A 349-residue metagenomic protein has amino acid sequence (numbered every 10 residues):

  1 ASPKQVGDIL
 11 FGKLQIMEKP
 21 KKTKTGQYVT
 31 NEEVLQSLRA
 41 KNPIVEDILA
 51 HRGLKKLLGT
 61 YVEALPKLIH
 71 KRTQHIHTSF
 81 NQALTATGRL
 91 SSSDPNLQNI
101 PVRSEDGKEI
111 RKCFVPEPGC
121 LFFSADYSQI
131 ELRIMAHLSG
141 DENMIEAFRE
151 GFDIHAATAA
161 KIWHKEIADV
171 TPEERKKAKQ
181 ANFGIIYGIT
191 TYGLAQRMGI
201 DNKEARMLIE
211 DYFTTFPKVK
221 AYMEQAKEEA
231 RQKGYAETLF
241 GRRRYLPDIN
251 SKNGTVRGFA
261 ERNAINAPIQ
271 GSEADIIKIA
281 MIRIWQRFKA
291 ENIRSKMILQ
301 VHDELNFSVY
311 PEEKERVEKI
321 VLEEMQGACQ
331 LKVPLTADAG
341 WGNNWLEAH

Functional and structural regions predicted by a protein language model:
A1-Q5, K176, I298-H302: Short Gly/Ser/Thr- and Asp/Glu-enriched loop/turn motifs at secondary-structure junctions
A1-V102, L121, S128-E131, T191 (+4 more regions): Conserved "right-hand" nucleotidyltransferase catalytic core of DNA-directed polymerases
L10-L14, F307-R316, W345-H349: Short glycine/threonine-rich loop-to-helix capping motif typified by GTGT followed within a few residues by an Asp-Pro
G12-K19, T25-T30, S91, I110-P118 (+6 more regions): Short acidic (Asp/Glu) and glycine-rich catalytic loops that position anionic groups and cofactors
H77, A83-T85, A160-I293, L299-Q300 (+2 more regions): Conserved catalytic core of nucleic-acid polymerases
S79-E166: Function-dense linear segments that define catalytic or interfacial modules in macromolecule-processing proteins
S128-E131, E304-L305, N343-L346: Conserved nucleotide-binding/hydrolysis micro-motifs of P-loop NTPases
I284-D338: C-terminal structured "cap/appendage" subdomains that terminate the fold
